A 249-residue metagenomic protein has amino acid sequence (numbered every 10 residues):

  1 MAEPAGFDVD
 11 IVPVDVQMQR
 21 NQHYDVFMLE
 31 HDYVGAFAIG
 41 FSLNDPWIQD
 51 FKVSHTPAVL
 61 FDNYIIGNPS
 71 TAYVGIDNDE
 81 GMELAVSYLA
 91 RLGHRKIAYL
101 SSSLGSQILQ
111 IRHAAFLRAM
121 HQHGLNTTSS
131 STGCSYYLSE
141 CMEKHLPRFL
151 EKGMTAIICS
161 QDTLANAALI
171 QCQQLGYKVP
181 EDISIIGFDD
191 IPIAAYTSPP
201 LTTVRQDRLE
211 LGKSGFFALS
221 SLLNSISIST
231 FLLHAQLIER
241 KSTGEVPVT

Functional and structural regions predicted by a protein language model:
M1-S87, P147, K152: Alpha-helical recognition/docking segments in bacterial nutrient-uptake and carbohydrate-utilization systems
A2-V14, L117-S139: Short beta-strand elements in bilobed, periplasmic/extracellular small-molecule ligand-binding domains
V34, R95-I97, T155: Short acidic/polar active-site loop segments enriched in Thr and Asp
L43-N44, L104-G105, R112, T163-A165: Alpha-helix capping/helix-boundary segments
V74-Y99, A114, R118, L138-P147 (+2 more regions): Hydrophobic alpha-helical segments within soluble ligand-binding/sensing domains
E83-H123, T230-T243: An alpha-beta-alpha
R95-K96, T127-S130, V179-S184: Short acidic capping loops at alpha-helix termini that bridge into adjacent secondary structure
E143-T249: Flexible loop/turn connectors
